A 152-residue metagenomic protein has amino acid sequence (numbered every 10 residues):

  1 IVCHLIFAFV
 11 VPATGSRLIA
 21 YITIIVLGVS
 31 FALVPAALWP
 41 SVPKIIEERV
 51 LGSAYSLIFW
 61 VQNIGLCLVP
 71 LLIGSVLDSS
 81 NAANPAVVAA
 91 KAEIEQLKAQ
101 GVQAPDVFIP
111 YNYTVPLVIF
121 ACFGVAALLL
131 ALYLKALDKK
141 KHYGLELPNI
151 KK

Functional and structural regions predicted by a protein language model:
I1-T14: C-terminal ends and interior cores of transmembrane alpha-helices in multi-pass membrane transporters/permeases
R17-L33: Hydrophobic core of transmembrane alpha-helices in multi-pass small-molecule transporters, especially MFS/SLC-type
L33-E47: Intracellular juxtamembrane helix-capping segments at the cytosolic ends of symmetry-related transmembrane helices
R49-A82: A late C-terminal transmembrane helix in Major Facilitator Superfamily
S75-G124: A membrane-interface helix-boundary motif in multi-pass transporters
A104-P105, I109-K152: Multi-pass alpha-helical transporter architecture, strongest for 12-TM Major Facilitator/SLC carriers used
